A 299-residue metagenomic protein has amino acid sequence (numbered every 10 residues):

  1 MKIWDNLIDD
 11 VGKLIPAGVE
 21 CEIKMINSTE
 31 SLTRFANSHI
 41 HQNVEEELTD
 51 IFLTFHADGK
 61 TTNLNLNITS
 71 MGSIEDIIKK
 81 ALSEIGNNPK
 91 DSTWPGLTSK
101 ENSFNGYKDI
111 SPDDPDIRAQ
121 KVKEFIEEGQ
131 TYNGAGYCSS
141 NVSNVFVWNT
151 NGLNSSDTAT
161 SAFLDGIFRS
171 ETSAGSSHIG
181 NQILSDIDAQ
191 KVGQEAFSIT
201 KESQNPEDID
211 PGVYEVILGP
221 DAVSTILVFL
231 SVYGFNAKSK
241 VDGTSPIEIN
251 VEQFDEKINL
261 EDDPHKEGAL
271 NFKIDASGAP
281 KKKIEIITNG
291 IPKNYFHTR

Functional and structural regions predicted by a protein language model:
I3-I8, G12, V19-S31, G72-D157 (+1 more regions): Acidic low-complexity segments
G12-L14, H39-E47, S155-A159, F272-S277: Short linear motifs in intrinsically disordered
K13-I15, E127, I249-Q253: Short, conserved catalytic or adaptor-binding loops enriched in Gly and charged residues
A17, E47, D58-K60, T160 (+1 more regions): Short flexible coil/turn linkers enriched for glycine and charged/polar residues that connect secondary-structure
I26, T54-H56, I167-E171: A generic structural motif
S31-G86: N-terminal alpha-helical targeting/anchoring segments
T61-L64, S99-P115, E171-A189: Short His/Asp/Glu-rich catalytic/ion-coordination signatures at enzyme active sites or charged loops
C138-R299: Active-site-adjacent "lid" and substrate-binding segments of diverse enzymatic cores
